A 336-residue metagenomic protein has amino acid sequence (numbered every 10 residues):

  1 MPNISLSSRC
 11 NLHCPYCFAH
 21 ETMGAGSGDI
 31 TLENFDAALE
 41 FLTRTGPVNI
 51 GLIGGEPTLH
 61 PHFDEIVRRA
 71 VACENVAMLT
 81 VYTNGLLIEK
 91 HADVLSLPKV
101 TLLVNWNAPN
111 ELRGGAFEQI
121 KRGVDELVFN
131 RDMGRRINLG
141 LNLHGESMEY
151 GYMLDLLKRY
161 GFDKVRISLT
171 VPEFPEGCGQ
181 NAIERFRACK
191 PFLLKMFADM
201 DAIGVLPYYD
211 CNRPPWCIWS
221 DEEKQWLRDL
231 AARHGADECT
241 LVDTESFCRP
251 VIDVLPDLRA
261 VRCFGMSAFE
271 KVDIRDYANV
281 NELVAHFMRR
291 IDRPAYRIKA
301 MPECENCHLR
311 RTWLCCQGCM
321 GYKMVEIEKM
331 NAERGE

Functional and structural regions predicted by a protein language model:
M1-E33: Canonical Radical SAM [4Fe-4S] cluster-binding loop centered on the CxxxCxxC motif and its immediate flanking residues
M1-N3, R44, A285, R289-R290: N-terminal [4Fe-4S]-dependent radical SAM core
L6, G54-G55: Short acidic donor-binding/metal-coordinating loop in glycosyltransferase active sites
C10, C14-C17, C217, C239 (+4 more regions): Disulfide-bonded cysteines in secreted/extracellular proteins and peptides
N11, P57, L87, P109 (+7 more regions): Short, solvent-exposed loop/turn segments at secondary-structure junctions
L32-I53, H60-F186: Radical SAM/AdoMet-radical enzyme domain recognition
F174-A268: A C-terminal junction/extension of Radical SAM enzymes
R259-E336: Flexible mid-to-C-terminal extensions adjoining Fe-S/redox cofactors in radical SAM and related proteins
